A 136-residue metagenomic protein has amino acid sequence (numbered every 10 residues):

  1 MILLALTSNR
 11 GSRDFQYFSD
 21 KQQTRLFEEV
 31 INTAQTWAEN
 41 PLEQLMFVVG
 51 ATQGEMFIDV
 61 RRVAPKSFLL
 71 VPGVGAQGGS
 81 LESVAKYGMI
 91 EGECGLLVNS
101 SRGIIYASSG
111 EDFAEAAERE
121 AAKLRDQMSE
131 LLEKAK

Functional and structural regions predicted by a protein language model:
M1-L45: Conserved anion-binding
L4-A5, N99-S101: Short internal beta-strands
N9-S12, Q77-G78, I104-Y106: Short, small-residue-enriched loops and turns at beta-alpha junctions that line or gate enzyme active sites
Q23, F27, Q53, Q77 (+2 more regions): Generic structural signal for well-ordered, non-membrane alpha-helical segments in soluble metabolic enzymes
F27, I31, F57, L81 (+1 more regions): Generic structural signal for well-ordered alpha-helices, preferentially at hydrophobic/aromatic core positions
Q35-E39, V60-A64, R125, S129: Surface-exposed amphipathic alpha-helices with a cationic face
F47, A51-L97, G103: A C-terminal functional module that forms or caps the active site or interfaces directly with catalytic machinery
S83-E93, Y106-K136: C-terminal helical cap(s) of enzyme catalytic domains, especially alpha/beta-barrels
